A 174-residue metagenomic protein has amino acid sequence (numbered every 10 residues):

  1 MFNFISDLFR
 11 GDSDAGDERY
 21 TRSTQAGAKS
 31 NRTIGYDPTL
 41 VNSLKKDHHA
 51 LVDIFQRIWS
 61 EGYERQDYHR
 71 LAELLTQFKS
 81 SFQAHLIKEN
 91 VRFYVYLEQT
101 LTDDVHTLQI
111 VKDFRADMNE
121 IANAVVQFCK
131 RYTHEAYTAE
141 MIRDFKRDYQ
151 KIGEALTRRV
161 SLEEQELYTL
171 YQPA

Functional and structural regions predicted by a protein language model:
M1-A174: Small-residue-biased structural context
